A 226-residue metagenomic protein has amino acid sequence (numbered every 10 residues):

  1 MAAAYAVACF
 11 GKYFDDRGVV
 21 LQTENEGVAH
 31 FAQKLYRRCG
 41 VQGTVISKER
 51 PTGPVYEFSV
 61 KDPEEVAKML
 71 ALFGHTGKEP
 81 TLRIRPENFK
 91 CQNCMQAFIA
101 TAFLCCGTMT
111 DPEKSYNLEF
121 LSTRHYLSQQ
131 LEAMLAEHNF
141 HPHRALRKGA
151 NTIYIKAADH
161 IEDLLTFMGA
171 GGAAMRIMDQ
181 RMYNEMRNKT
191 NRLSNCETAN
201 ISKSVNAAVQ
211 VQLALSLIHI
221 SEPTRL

Functional and structural regions predicted by a protein language model:
M1-F31: N-terminal ordered "arm"
T23-R181: DNA-contacting interfaces and partner/effector-binding or oligomerization modules in DNA-centric proteins
N151-L217: C-terminal regulatory or interaction extensions
S216-L226: Residue-level detector of conserved catalytic or cofactor/ligand-binding positions in enzyme active sites
